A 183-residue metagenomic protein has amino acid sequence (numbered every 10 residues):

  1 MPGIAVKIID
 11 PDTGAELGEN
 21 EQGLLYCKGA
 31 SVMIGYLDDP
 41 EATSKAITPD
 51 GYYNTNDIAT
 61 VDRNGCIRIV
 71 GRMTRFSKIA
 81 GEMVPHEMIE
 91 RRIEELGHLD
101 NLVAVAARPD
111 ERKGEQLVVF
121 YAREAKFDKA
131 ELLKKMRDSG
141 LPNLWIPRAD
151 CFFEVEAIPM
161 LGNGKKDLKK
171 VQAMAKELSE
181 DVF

Functional and structural regions predicted by a protein language model:
M1-A59, R63-N64, T74-F76: Conserved AMP-binding/adenylate-forming
E16-G18, D62, R68, L161 (+1 more regions): Generic structural signal for well-ordered beta-strand positions
L17-E21, G114-Q116, K165: Short glycine/proline-enriched turns and hinge-like loops at secondary-structure junctions
G18-E19, A46, E111-K113, I146: Short, flexible hinge/linker loops that cap or flank conserved catalytic cores
G29, I34-G35, N56-W145: AMP-binding/adenylate-forming catalytic core of the ANL superfamily
G51, G97-D100, E156: Structural motif
S77, A106, V118-F120, K135-F183: Conserved C-terminal "lid"/linker of ANL adenylate-forming enzymes
